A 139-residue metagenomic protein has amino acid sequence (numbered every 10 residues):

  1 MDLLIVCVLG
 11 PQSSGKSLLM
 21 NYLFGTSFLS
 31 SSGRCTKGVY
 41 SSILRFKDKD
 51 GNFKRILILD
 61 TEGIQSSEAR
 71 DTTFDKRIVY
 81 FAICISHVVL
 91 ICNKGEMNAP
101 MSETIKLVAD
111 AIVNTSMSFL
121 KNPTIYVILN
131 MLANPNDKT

Functional and structural regions predicted by a protein language model:
M1-T139: Conserved GTPase G-domain substructure that encodes guanine base recognition and part of the catalytic core, centered
